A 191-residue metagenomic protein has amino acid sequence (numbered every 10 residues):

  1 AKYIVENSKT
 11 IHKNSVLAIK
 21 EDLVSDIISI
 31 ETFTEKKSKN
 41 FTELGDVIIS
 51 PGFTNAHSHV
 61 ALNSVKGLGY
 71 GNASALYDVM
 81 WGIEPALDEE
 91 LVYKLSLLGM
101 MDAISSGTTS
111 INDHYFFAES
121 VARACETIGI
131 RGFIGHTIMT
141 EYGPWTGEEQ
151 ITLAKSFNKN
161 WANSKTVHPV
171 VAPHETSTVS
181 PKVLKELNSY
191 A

Functional and structural regions predicted by a protein language model:
A1-K36: N-terminal metal-binding scaffold of metallo-dependent hydrolase/deaminase domains
K2, L17, D22, D46 (+4 more regions): Divalent metal-coordination and catalytic microenvironments
T34-A75, L97-S105: Replace "His-x-His-based motif
T42, N112-D113, I134: General beta-strand structural signal in soluble alpha/beta enzymes
I48, Y70-F117, H174-V183: Divalent metal-binding segments
H59, F116, I138: Flexible loop residues that form catalytic and substrate-binding hotspots at small-molecule/glycan-binding clefts
S64-K94, I128-G143, E148, A154: Active-site gating loops and adjacent loop-to-helix segments of metal-dependent hydrolytic enzymes
S120-A191: Metal-coordinating catalytic core of metallo-dependent amide/deamination hydrolases
